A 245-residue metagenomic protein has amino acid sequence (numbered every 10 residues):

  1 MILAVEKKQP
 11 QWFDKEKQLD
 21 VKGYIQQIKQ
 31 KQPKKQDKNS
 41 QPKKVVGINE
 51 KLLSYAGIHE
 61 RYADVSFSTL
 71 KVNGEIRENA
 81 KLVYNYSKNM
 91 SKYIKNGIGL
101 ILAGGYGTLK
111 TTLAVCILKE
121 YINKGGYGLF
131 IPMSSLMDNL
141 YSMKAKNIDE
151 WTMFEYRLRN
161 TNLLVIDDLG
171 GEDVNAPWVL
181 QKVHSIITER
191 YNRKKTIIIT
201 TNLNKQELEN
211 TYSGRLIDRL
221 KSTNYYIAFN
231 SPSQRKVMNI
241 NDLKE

Functional and structural regions predicted by a protein language model:
M1-K81, Y226, R235-E245: A short, basic N-terminal segment
R77-V83, L118-N160, D173-L180: Short glycine-rich substrate-engagement loop in P-loop NTPases that contacts/grips substrate
L82-I94: Pre-Walker A adenine-sensing motif
K92-A114: Walker A/P-loop nucleotide-binding motif
K92-I94, Y121-N123, Y156-R159, T188-R193 (+1 more regions): Conserved catalytic network of the ASCE P-loop NTPase/AAA+ motor domain
G126-Y127, N160-L163, R193-I199: Loop/turn-to-beta-strand initiation segments
D138, M143, G171-E245: Replace "adjacent to P-loop NTPase cores in ATP/GTP-dependent enzymes" with "adjacent to NTP-binding cores
